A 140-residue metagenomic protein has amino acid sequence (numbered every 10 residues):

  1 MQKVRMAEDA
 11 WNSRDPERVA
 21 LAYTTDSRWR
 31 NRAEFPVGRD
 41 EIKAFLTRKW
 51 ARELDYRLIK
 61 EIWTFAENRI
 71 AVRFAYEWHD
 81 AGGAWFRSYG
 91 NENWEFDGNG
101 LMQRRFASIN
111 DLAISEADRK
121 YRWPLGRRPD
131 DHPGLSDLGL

Functional and structural regions predicted by a protein language model:
M1-S13: Short, aromatic-enriched amphipathic alpha-helices that serve as compact interaction elements
S13-D26, R30: Short, well-ordered alpha-helical segments enriched in acidic and aromatic residues
D26-V37, K49-R52: A short gly/proline-enriched turn/hairpin at secondary-structure junctions
A44-L140: A beta-strand edge to alpha-helix "cap/lid" segment located at domain peripheries
